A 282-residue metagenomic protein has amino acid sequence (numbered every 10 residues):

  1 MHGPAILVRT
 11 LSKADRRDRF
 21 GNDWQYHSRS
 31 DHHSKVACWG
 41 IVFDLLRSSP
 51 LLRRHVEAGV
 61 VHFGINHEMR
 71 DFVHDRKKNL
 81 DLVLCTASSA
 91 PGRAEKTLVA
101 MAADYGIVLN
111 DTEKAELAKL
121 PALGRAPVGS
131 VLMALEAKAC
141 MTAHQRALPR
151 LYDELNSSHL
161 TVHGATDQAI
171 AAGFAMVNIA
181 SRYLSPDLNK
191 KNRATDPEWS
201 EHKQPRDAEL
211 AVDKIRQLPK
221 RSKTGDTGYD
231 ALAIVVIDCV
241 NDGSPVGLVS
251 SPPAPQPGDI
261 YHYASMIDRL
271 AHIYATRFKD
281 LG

Functional and structural regions predicted by a protein language model:
M1-G64, Q168, I179-G282: C-terminal tail/extension regions appended to the core domain(s) of diverse proteins
E57-G129: Active-site metal-binding core of divalent-cation-utilizing nuclease and nuclease-like domains
L82, V131-A139, L155: Conserved catalytic cores of phosphodiester-cleaving nucleases, focusing on short active-site segments
P91-G92, T142-H144, A180-L184: Eukaryotic short linear interaction motifs
V131, D167-A171: Short glycine-/polar-rich loops that comprise or flank the Walker A/P-loop and associated switch/sensor motifs
E136, I170-V177: Short, conserved beta-strand edge motifs with alternating hydrophobic and charged residues
K138-R150: Surface-exposed cleft-lining segments at the edges of enzyme active sites
S157-A165: Substrate-engagement module of ASCE P-loop NTPases
